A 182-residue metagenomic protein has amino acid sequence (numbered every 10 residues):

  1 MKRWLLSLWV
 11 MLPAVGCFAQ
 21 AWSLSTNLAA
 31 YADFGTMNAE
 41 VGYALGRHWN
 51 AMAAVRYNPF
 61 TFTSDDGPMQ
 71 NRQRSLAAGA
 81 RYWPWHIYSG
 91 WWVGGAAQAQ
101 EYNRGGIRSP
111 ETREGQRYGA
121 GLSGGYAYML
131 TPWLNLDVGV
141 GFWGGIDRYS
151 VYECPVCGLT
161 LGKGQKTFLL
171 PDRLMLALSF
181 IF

Functional and structural regions predicted by a protein language model:
M1-W4: Positively charged n-region of N-terminal signal peptides that target proteins for export
V15-A19: Sec/Tat signal peptide C-region and signal peptidase I cleavage site
Q20-W22, D33-M37, Q70-L76, E114-A120 (+1 more regions): Residues that define the transmembrane beta-barrel architecture of outer-membrane proteins
A21-L24, T61-T63, G105-S109, C157-K163: Extracytoplasmic loops and strand-loop junctions of Gram-negative outer membrane beta-barrel proteins
S23-E40, N58, S64-Q70: Solvent-exposed loop/turn segments connecting transmembrane beta-strands in outer-membrane beta-barrel proteins
Y43-V138, A177-F180: Gram-negative (and chloroplast) outer-membrane scaffold detector with strong preference for beta-barrel transmembrane
T131-F182: Predominantly the C-terminal beta-signal and adjacent terminal strand-loop region of outer-membrane beta-barrel
